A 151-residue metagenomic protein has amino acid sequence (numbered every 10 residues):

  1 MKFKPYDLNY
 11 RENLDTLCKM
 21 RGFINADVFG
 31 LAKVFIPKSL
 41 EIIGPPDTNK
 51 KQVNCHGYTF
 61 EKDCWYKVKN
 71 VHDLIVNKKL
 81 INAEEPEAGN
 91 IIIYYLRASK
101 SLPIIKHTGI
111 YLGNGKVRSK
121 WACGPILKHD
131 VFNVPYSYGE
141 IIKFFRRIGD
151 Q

Functional and structural regions predicted by a protein language model:
M1-K78: N-terminal capping segments
Y6, Y10, Y58, Y66 (+4 more regions): Sequence-level detector for tyrosine residue identity
V28, D47-T48, L80, S99 (+2 more regions): Short, flexible coil/linker segments at or flanking structured domains
V34, K38-E41, G89-I91, P103 (+1 more regions): Residue-level marker of intrinsically disordered, low-complexity segments enriched for small/polar residues
I36, G44-P45, E85, L102 (+2 more regions): Intrinsic-disorder/low-complexity coil detector
V68-I126: ...with weaker cross-activation on analogous glycine-rich loops/strands in unrelated enzymes
K116-Q151: Active-site or metal-binding loop neighborhoods of secreted/extracellular toxin and effector enzymes
